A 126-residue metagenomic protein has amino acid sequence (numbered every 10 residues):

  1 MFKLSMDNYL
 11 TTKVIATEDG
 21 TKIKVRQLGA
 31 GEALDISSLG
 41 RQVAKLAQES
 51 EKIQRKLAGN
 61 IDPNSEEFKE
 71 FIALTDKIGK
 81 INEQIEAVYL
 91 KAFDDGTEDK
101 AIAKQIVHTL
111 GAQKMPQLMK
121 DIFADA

Functional and structural regions predicted by a protein language model:
M1-T17: Short acidic, Pro/Gly- and aromatic-enriched capping/linker segments at domain boundaries
G20-V25: Short, isolated positions in well-ordered beta-strands
L28-A126: Short, surface-exposed, charged amphipathic helix/loop patches that serve as local interaction elements
